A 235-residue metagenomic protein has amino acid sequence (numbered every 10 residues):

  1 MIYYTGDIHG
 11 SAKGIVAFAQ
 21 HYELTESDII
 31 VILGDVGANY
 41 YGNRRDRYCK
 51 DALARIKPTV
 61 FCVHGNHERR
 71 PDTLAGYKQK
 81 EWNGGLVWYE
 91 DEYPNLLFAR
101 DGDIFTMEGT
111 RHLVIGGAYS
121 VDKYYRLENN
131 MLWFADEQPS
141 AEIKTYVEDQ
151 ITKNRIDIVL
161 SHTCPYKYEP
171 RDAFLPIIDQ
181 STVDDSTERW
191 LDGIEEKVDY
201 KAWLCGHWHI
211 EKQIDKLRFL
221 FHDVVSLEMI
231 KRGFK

Functional and structural regions predicted by a protein language model:
M1-Y3, D103-V114, I158, I214-F219: Beta-strand-turn-beta hairpins that frame and shape the catalytic cleft of phosphate-ester-processing enzymes
T5, S11-M107, Q180-S181, T187 (+2 more regions): Core catalytic region of metal-dependent phosphoesterases/phosphodiesterases, especially metallo-beta-lactamase-like
D7, I30, D35, G65 (+4 more regions): Divalent metal-coordination and catalytic microenvironments
I8-H9, V36-G37, N66-R69, A118-Y119 (+2 more regions): Catalytic metal-binding/acid-base residues of hydrolase active sites
T59, N95-L97, R111, A202 (+1 more regions): Conserved beta-strand segments of alpha/beta enzyme cores
F61-V63, K78-G84, K167-K235: Conserved beta-sheet core of the metallophosphoesterase superfamily
W88, P94, E108-D185: Active-site-proximal loop/helix segment associated with metal-binding centers of metalloenzymes
